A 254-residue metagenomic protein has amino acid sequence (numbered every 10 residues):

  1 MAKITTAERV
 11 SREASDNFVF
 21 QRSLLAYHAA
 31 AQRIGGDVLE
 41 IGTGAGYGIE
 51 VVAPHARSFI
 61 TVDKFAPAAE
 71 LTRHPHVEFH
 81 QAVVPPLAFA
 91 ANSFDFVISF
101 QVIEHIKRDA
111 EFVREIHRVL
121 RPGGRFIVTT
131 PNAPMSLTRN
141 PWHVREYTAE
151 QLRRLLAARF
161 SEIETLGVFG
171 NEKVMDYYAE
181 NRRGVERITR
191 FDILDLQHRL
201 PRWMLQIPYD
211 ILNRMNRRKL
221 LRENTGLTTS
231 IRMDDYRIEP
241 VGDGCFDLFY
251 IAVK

Functional and structural regions predicted by a protein language model:
M1-N92, F96-F100, A110-V113, A149 (+7 more regions): Conserved N-terminal segment of class I S-adenosyl-L-methionine
V52, I116, L156: Class I S-adenosylmethionine-dependent transferase superfamily signal
Q101-H105: A short His-aromatic
A110-P122: A short glycine-rich, Lys/Arg-flanked "PGG" loop and its adjoining helix->strand segment in the class I
G124-T130: Conserved beta-strand signature within the Rossmann-like core of class I S-adenosyl-L-methionine
S136-R154: Acceptor-substrate binding/catalytic loop of class I
F160-E172: Conserved S-adenosyl-L-methionine
